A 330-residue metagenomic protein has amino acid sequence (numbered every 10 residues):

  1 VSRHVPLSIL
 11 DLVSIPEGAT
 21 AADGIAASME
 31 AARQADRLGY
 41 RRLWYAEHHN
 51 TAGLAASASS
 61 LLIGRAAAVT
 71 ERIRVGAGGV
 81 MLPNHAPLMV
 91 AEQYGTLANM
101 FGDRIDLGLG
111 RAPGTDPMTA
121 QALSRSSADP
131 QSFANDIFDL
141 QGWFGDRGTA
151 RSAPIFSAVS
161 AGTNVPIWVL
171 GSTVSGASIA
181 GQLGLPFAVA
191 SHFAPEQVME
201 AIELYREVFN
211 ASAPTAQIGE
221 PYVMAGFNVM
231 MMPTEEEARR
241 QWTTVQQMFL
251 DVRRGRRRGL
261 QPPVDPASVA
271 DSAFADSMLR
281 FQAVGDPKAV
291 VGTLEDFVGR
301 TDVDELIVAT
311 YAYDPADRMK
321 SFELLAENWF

Functional and structural regions predicted by a protein language model:
V1-I73: N-terminal beta1-alpha1-beta2 module of alpha/beta enzyme domains
S2-A21, P83-R147, F187, P195: Flexible, glycine-rich active-site loops centered on histidine and acidic residues that chelate a metal or position
R3, S127-F156, Q197-V303, F330: An alpha-helical appendage that flanks or caps ligand/catalytic pockets
L7, A35, G39, E47 (+7 more regions): Conserved, mostly hydrophobic/aromatic
L7-D11, L43-Y45, V75-A77, I105-L109 (+4 more regions): Hydrophobic faces of well-ordered beta-strands that scaffold small-molecule active sites in alpha/beta enzyme cores
D11-A26, V80-L88, A161-G171, M232 (+1 more regions): Active-site mouth loops of central-metabolism enzymes
A22-Q34, S172-S178, A289-D296: Short, acidic/polar
S175-E196, A201-I202: A conserved active-site cap/scaffold subdomain adjacent to cofactor or substrate pockets
